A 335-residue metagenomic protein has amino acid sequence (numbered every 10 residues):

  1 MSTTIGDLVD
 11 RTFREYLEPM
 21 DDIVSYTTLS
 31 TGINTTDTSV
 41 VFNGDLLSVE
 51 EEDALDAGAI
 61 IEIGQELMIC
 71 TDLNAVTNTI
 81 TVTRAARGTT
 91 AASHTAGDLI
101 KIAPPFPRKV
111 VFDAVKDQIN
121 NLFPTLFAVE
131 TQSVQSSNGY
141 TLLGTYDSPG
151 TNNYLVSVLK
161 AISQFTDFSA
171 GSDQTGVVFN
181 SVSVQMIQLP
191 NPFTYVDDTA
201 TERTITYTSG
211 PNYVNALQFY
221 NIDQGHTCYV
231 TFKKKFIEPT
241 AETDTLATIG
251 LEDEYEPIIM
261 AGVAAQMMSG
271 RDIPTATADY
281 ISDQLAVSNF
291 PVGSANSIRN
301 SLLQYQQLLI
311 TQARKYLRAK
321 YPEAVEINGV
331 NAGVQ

Functional and structural regions predicted by a protein language model:
M1-G32, L46-S48, D53-M68, D72-T79 (+1 more regions): Glycine-enriched, solvent-exposed interface loops adjoining structured elements
V24, T35-V41: Intrinsically disordered, low-complexity regulatory regions of eukaryotic proteins
S39-D53, V82-R87: A structural micro-motif recognizing beta-strand termini and the immediately following turn/loop segments
